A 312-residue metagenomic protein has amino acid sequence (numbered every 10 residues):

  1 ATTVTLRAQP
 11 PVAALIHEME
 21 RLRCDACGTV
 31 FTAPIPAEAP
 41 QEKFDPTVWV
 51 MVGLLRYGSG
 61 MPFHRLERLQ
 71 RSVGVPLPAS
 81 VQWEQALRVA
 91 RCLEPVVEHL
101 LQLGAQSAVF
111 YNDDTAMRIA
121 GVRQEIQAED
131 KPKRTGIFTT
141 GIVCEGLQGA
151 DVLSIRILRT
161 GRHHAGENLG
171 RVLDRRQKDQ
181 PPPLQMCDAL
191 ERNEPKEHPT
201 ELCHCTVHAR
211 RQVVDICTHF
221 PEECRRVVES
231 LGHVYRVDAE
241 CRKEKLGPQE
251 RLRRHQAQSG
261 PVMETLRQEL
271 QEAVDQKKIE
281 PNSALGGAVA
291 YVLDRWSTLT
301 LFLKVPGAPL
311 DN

Functional and structural regions predicted by a protein language model:
A1, P11, D25-T29: Short Cys/His-rich metal-coordination motifs, predominantly Zn2+-binding knuckles/fingers
T3-R7: Sequence-structural signature of the catalytic-core scaffold of metal-dependent phosphohydrolases that act on
A8-L15: Short, intrinsically disordered, charge-biased short linear motifs at domain edges
I16-N312: Catalytic center-proximal scaffold of phosphoryl-transfer enzymes
